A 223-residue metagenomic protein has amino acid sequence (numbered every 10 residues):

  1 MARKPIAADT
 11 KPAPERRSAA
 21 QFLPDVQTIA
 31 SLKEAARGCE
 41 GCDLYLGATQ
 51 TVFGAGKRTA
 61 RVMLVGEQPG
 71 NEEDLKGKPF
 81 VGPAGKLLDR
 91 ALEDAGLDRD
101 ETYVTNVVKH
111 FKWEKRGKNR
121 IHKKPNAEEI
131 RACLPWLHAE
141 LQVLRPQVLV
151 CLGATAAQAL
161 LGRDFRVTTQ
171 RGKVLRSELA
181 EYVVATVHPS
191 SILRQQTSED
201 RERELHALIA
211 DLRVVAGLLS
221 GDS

Functional and structural regions predicted by a protein language model:
A2-S223: A polyanion-binding, active-site-adjacent surface
